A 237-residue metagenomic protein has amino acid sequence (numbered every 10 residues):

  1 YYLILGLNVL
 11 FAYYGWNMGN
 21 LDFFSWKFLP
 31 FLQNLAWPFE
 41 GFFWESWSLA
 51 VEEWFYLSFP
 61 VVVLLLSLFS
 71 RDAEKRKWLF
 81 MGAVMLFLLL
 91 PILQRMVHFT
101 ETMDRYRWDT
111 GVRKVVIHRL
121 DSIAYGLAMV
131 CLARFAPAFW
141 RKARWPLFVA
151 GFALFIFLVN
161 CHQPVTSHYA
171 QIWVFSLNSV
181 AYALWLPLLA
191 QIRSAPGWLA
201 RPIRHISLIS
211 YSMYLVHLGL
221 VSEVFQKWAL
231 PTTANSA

Functional and structural regions predicted by a protein language model:
Y2, G6, L10, L57-V61 (+7 more regions): Generic alpha-helical transmembrane segments of integral inner-membrane proteins, especially permease/transport modules
I4, K77-H98, F148-V159: Small-polar-interrupted transmembrane alpha-helices in polytopic inner-membrane proteins
L10, Y14, G19, A36-P38 (+2 more regions): Alpha-helical transmembrane segments in multi-pass integral membrane proteins
W16-D22, S58, S67-M85, W140-A143: Membrane-interfacial loop-to-helix junctions in multi-pass inner-membrane proteins
D22-E40: Extracytosolic (periplasmic/ER-lumenal) interhelical loops and adjacent juxtamembrane/interface segments of multi-pass
S25, F42-E45, W185: Residues that flank catalytic or metal-binding motifs in active/ligand-binding sites
F39-V61: Function-critical hydrophobic alpha-helical transmembrane segments in multi-pass membrane proteins
V51-F55, P91, L120, H217-L218: Transmembrane helices and adjacent periplasmic/lumenal helix-loop junctions of polyprenol-phosphate-dependent
